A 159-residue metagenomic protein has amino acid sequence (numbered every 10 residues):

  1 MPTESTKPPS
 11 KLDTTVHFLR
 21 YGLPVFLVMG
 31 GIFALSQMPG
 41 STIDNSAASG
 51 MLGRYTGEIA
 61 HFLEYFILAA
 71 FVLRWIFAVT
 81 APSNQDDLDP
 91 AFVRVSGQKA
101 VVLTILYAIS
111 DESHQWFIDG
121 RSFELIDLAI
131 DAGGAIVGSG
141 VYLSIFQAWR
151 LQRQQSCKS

Functional and structural regions predicted by a protein language model:
M1-V16, T80-V95, R150-S159: Membrane-interfacial, low-structure loops and terminal tails that flank and connect transmembrane helices in multi-pass
P2-A78, P82: "…centered on the first transmembrane helix and the immediately adjacent amphipathic helix/loop
V16, R20-P24, V95-K99, L103 (+2 more regions): Alpha-helical transmembrane segments of integral membrane proteins
L27-L35, S96-W116: Small-polar-interrupted transmembrane alpha-helices in polytopic inner-membrane proteins
N45-A48, A108-G133: Interfacial helix-loop-helix junctions of multi-pass membrane proteins
H61, Y65, S122-Y142: Alpha-helical transmembrane segments that form the membrane-embedded catalytic/substrate-binding core of multi-pass
A69, L73, F77, A135-Q147: Hydrophobic transmembrane alpha-helices
